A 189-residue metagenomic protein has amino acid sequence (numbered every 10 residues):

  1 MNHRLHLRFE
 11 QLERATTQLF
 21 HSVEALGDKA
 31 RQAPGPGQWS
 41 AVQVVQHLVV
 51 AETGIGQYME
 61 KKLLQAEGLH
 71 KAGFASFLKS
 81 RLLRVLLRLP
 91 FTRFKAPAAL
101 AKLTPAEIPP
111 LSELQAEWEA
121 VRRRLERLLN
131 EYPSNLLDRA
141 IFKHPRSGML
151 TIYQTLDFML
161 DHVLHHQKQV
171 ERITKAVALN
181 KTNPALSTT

Functional and structural regions predicted by a protein language model:
M1-T17: Extreme N-terminal tail/first-helix region
A25-G27: Short secondary-structure junctions
A30-L86, E119, R123, R127-T189: Short, contiguous alpha-helical
R88-A99: A structural motif
L100-P110, P145-Y153: Acidic/His metal-coordination segments adjacent to aromatic residues that form catalytic metal sites in metalloenzymes
A106-E107, A116-A120: Hydrophobic-ligand binding "helix-grip"
